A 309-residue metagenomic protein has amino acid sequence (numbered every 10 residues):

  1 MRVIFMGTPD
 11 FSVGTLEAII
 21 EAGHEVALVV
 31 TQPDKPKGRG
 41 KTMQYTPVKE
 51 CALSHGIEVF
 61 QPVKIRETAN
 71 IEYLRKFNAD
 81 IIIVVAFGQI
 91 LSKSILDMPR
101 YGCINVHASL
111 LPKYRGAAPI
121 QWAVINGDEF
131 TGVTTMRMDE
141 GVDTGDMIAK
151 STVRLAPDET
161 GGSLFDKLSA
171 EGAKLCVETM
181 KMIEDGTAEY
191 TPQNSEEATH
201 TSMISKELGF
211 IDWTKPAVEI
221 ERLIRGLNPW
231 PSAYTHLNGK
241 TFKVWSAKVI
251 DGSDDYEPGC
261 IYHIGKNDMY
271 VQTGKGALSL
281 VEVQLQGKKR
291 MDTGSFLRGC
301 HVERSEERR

Functional and structural regions predicted by a protein language model:
M1-G40: N-terminal Rossmann-like dinucleotide-binding module
R2-I4, A27-V29, E58-F77, I90-A108: Internal alpha/beta domain cores that form substrate/cofactor-binding pockets in large enzymes and binding proteins
V13, E17-E21, E72-R75, K93 (+1 more regions): Amphipathic, non-transmembrane alpha-helical secondary structure
V13, T42-Y45, E67-I71, Q89 (+1 more regions): Structural motif corresponding to alpha-helix initiation and N-cap regions
A22-E25, Q32, I81-H200, S205: Donor/substrate-binding cores of folate-linked one-carbon enzymes
K35-H55: N-terminal beta-loop-helix "entrance" segment that forms/cooperates in small-molecule cofactor or anionic ligand
S202-K215: Acyl-group handling in specialized metabolite and lipid biosynthesis
T214-R309: An anion-binding loop in the catalytic cleft
